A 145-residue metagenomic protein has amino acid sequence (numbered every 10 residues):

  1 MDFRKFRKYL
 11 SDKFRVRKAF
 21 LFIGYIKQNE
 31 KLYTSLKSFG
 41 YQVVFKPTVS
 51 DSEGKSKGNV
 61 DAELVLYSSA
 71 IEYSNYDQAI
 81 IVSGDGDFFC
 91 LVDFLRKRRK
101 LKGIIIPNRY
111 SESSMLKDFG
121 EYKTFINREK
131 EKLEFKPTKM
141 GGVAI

Functional and structural regions predicted by a protein language model:
M1-I145: Terminal and domain-boundary accessory regions
